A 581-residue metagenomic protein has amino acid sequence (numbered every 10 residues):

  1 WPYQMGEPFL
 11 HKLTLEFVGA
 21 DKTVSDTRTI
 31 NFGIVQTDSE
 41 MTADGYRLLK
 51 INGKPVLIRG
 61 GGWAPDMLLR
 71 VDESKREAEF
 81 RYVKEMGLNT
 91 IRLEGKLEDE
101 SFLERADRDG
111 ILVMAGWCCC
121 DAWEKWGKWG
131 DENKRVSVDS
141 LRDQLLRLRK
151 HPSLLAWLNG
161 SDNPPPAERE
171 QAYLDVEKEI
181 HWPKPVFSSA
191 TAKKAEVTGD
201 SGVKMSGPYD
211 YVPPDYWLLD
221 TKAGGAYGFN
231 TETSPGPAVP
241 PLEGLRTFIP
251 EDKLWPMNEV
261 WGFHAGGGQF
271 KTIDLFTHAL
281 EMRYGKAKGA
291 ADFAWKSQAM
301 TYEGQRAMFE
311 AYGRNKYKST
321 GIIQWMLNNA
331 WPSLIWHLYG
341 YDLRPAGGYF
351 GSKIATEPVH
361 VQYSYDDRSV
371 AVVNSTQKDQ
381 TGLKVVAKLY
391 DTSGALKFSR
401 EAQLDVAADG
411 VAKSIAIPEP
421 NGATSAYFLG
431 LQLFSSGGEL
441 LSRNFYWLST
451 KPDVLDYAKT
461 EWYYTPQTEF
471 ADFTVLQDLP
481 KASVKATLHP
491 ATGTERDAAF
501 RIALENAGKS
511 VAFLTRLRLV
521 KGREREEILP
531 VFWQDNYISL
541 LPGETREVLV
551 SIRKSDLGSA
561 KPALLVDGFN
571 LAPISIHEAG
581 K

Functional and structural regions predicted by a protein language model:
W1-L93, N315, R344, F350-K581: Secreted/periplasmic carbohydrate-active enzymes, especially glycoside hydrolases
T14, T23-A122, G130-A156, G267-W295 (+1 more regions): Active-site-adjacent substrate/metal-binding segments within catalytic domains of carbohydrate-active enzymes
E40, P65-D66, E98-S101, A122-W123 (+10 more regions): Flexible loop/turn segments at secondary-structure boundaries
F80, K84, L145, L174 (+6 more regions): Generic hydrophobic alpha-helical scaffold/packing signal
Y82, D143-R147, D175-V176, A307-R314 (+2 more regions): A generic secondary-structure signal
T90-G268, M300, G304, K318-S319 (+2 more regions): Substrate-binding/catalytic cleft of secreted carbohydrate-active enzymes, primarily glycoside hydrolases
E124-K125, A291-W295, M308-A311, I502-E505 (+1 more regions): An exposure/low-complexity boundary signal
W157, W217-T381, V386-K388: Substrate-binding clefts and catalytic carboxylate motifs of secreted carbohydrate-active enzymes
